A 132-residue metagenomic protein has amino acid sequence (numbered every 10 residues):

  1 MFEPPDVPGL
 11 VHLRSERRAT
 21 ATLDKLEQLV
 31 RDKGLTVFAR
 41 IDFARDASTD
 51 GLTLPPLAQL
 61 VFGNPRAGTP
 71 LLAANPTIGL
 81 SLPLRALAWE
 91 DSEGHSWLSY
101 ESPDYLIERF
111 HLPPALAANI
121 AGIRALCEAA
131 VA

Functional and structural regions predicted by a protein language model:
M1-K33: Terminal, regulation- and interaction-focused segments at domain boundaries
F38-L84, A88: Compact, glycine-rich, soluble single-domain proteins
R85-P113: Beta-strand/loop substructures that line and gate deep hydrophobic ligand-binding cavities in soluble
E108-A132: Well-ordered alpha/beta subsegment
